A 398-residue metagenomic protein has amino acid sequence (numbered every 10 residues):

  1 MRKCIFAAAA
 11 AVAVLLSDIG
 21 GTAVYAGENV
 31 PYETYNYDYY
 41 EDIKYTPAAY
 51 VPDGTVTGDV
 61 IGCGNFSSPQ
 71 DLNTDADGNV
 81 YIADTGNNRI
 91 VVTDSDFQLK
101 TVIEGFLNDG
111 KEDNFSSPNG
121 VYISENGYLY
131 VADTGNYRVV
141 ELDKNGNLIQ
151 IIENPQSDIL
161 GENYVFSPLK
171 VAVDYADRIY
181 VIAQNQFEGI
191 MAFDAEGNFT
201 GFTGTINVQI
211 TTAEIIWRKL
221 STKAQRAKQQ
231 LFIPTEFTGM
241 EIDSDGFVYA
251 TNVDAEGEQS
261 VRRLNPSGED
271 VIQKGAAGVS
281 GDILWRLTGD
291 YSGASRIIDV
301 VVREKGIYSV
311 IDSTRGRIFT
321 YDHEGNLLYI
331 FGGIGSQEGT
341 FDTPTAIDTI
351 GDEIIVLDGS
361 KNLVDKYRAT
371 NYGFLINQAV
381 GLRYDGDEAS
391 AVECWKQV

Functional and structural regions predicted by a protein language model:
M1-A9: Positively charged n-region of N-terminal signal peptides that target proteins for export
I5-F6, G21, K144: Intrinsically disordered, low-complexity segments enriched in glycine/proline and serine/threonine
L15-A23: C-terminal segment of classical bacterial N-terminal signal peptides
V24-V398: Eukaryotic scaffold repeat domains enriched in small/polar residues
